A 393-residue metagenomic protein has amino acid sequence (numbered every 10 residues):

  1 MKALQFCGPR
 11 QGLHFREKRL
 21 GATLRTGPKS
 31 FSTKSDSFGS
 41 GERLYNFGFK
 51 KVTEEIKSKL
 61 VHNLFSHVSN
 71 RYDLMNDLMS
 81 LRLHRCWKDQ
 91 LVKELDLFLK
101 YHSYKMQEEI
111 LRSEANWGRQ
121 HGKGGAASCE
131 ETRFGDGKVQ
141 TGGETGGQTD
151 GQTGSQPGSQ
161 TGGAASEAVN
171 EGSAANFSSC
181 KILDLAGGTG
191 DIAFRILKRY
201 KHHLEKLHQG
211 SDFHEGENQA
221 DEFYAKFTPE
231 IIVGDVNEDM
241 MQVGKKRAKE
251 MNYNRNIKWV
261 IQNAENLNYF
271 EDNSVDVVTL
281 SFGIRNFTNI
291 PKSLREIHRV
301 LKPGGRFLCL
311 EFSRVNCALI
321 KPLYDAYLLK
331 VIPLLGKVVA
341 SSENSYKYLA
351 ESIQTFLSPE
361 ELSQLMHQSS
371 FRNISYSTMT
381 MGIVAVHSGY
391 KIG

Functional and structural regions predicted by a protein language model:
L81-G122, S128-E131, G135-G137, G163-C180 (+4 more regions): Conserved alpha-helix/loop element of class I SAM-dependent methyltransferases that forms part of the SAM/SAH-binding
N176-L267: Class I SAM-dependent methyltransferase SAM/SAH-binding core
E265-V278: A short acidic, Gly/Pro-enriched loop at the edge of an enzyme's catalytic core that lines a small-molecule cofactor
D276-I290, S313: A short SAM/SAH-binding and catalytic strip from SAM-dependent methyltransferases
P291-P303: A short glycine-rich, Lys/Arg-flanked "PGG" loop and its adjoining helix->strand segment in the class I
G304-F312: Conserved beta-strand signature within the Rossmann-like core of class I S-adenosyl-L-methionine
R314-S369, S375: C-terminal alpha-helical "lid/dimerization" subdomain adjacent to the S-adenosyl-L-methionine
S369-G393: Core SAM-dependent methyltransferase catalytic element
